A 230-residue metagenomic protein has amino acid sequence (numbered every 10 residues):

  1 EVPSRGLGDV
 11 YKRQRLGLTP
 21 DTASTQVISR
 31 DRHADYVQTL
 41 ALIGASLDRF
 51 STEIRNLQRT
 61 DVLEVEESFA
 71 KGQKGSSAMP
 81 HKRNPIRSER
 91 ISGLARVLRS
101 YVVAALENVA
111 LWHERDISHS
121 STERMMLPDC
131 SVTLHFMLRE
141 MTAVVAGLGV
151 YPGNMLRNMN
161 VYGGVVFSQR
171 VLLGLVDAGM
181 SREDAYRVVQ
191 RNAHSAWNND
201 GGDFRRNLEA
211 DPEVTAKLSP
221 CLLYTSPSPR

Functional and structural regions predicted by a protein language model:
E1-L7, Y11, Y224-S228: Single conserved hydrophobic/aromatic residue that forms the stacking wall/gate of nucleotide- or nucleobase-binding
S4-G6, R15, A70-K74, D177: Short glycine/serine/threonine-biased micro-segments
Y11-R13, L172: Conserved protein kinase catalytic domain
R13-T25: A short, charged helix-loop
S29-R115: Glycine-rich anion/phosphate-binding loop at the beta-strand->alpha-helix junction
M79-S226, R230: Glycine-rich cofactor/substrate-binding loops
